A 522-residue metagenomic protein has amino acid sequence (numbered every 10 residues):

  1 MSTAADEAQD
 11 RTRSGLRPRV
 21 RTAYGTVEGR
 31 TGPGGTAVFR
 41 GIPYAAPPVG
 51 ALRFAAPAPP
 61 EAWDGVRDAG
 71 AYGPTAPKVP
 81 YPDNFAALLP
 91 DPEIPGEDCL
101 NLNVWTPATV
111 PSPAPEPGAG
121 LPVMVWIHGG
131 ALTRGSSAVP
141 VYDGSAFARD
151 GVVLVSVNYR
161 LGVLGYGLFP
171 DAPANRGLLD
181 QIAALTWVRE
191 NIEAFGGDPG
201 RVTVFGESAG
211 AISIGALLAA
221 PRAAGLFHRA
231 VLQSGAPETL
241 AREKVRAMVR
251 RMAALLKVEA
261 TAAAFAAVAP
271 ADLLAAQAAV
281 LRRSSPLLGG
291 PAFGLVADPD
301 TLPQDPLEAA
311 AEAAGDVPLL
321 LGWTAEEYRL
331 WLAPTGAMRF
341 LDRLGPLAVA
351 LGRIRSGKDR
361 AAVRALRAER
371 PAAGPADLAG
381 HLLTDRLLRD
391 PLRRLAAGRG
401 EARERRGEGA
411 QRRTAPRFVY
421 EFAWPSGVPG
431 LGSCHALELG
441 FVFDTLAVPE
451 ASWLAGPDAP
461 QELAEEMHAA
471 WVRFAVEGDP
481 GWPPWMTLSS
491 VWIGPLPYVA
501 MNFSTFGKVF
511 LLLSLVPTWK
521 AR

Functional and structural regions predicted by a protein language model:
M1-N175, E450-M467, A475-W482, S504 (+1 more regions): Non-catalytic accessory segments of hydrolases
G34, V38-A62, A333-I354, M486-P495: Short Gly/aromatic-enriched secondary-structure transition segments
P74, K78, R389-R522: Mobile gating loops/cap/lid regions near enzyme active sites that modulate substrate access
F85-E259, L302, E308-W331: Serine-hydrolase-like catalytic core of hydrolytic proteins
M124, V153-S156, I182-L185, R189 (+11 more regions): Non-transmembrane alpha-helical segments in soluble domains of secreted/periplasmic/extracellular proteins
E190, A224, Q233-A350, A379-A397 (+1 more regions): Substrate-access "cap/lid" subdomains that shape and gate the entrance to catalytic or ligand-binding pockets
A314-R364, D458, H468, G507-R522: C-terminal, loop-rich substrate-recognition/catalytic regions characterized by aromatic stacking residues
S356-E401, F418-V419: Alpha/beta-hydrolase fold catalytic core
